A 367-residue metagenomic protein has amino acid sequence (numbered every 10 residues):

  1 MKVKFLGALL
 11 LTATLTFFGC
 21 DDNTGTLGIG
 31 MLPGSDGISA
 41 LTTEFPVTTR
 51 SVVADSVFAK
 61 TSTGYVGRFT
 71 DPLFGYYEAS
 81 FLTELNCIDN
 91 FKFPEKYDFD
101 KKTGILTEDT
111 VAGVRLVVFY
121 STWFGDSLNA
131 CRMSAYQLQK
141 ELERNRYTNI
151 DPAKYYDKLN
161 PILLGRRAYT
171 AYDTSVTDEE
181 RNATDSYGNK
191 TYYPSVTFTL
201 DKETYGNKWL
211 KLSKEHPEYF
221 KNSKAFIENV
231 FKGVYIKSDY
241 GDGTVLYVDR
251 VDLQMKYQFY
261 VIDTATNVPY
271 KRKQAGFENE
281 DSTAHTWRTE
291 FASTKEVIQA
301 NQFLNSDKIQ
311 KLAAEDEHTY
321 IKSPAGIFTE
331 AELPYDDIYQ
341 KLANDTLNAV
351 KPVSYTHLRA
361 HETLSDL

Functional and structural regions predicted by a protein language model:
M1-G7: Bacterial N-terminal signal peptides that target proteins for export
G7-A13: Sec-dependent N-terminal signal peptides
F17-G19: C-terminal motif of bacterial Sec signal peptides marking the signal peptidase cleavage site
N23-G113, V118-G125, S134, Q139-R146 (+3 more regions): Acidic/polar, low-complexity intrinsically disordered N-terminal segments immediately downstream of a Sec signal
N23-G28, T199-I309, K322, P352-Y355: Proprotein-processing/basic-patch segments
E108-G113, L342-A349: Extended extracellular/luminal ectodomain segments enriched in beta-structured repeat modules
V118-N222: Internal, well-ordered domain-core segments that constitute the primary functional module of diverse proteins
T356-L364: Conserved small/polar residues in nucleotide/adenosyl-binding loops
